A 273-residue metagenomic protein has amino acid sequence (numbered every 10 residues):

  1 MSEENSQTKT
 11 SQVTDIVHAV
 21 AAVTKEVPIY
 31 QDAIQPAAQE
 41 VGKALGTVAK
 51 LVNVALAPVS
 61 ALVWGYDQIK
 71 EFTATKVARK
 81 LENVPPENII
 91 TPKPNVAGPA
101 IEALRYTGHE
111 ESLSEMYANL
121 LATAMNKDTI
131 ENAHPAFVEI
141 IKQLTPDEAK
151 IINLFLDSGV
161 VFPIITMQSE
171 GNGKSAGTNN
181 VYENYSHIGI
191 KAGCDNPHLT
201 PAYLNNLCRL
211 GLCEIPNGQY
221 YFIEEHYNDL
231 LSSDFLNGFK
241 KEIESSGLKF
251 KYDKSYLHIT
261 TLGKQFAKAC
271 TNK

Functional and structural regions predicted by a protein language model:
M1-Q7: Ser/Thr- and Pro/Gly-biased, low-complexity intrinsically disordered regions that serve as regulatory linkers
T8-L144: Charged, alpha-helical interface segments at or near domain boundaries
T91, N95-A97, I190-Y221: Short amphipathic alpha-helical interaction segments
S112, N132-E139, Q143-K150, D195-C208 (+2 more regions): Short, well-structured alpha-helical interface segments that form or flank functional binding sites
N132-A192: Short amphipathic alpha-helical interface segments
L156, V160, C208, L212 (+1 more regions): Hydrophobic/aromatic-lined pockets within catalytic cores
F162-S175, P216-S232: Internal, charge-rich low-complexity segments
E224-K273: Short, amphipathic alpha-helical interaction segments positioned at domain boundaries
